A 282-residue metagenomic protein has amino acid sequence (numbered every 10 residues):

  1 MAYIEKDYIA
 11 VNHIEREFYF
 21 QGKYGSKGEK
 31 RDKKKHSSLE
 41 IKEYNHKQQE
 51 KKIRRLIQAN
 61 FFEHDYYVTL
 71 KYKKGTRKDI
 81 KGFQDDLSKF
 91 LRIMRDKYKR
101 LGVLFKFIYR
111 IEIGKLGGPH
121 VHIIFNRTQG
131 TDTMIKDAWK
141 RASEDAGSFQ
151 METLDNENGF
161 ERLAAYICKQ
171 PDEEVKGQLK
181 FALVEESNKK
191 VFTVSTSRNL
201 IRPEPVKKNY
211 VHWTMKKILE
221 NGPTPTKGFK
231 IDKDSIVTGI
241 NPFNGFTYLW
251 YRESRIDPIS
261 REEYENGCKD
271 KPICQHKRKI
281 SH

Functional and structural regions predicted by a protein language model:
M1-G117, R127-H282: Right-hand nucleic-acid polymerase module
